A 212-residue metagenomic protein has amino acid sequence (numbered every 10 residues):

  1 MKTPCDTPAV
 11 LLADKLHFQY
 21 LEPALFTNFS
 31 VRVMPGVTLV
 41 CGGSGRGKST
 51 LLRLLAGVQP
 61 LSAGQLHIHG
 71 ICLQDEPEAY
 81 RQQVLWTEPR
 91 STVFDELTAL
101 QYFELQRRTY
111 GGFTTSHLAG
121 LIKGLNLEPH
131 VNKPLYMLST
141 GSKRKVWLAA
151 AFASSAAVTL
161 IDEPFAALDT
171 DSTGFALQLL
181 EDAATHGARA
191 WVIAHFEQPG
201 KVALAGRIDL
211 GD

Functional and structural regions predicted by a protein language model:
M1-S30, M34-P35, P77: A short, flexible loop at the N-terminus of ABC-type nucleotide-binding domains that lies
A56: Helix-to-loop junction immediately C-terminal to a conserved catalytic motif
G64-D75, A79-Y80: Conserved ABC transporter NBD signature motif
R90, D95-G111: Q-loop/switch helix immediately C-terminal to the Walker
T115-V131: Conserved ABC ATPase "signature" region
L148: Hydrophobic anchor residue at the start of the ABC signature
D162, L168-D169: ABC-family nucleotide-binding domains
